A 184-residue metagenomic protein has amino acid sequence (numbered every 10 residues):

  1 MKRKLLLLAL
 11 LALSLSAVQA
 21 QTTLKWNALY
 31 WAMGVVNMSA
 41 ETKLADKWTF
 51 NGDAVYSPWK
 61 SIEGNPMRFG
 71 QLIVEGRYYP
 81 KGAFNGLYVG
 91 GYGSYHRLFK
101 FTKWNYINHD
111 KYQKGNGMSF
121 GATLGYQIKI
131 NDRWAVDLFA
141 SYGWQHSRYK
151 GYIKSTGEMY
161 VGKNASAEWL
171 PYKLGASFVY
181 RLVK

Functional and structural regions predicted by a protein language model:
K4-S14: Sec-dependent N-terminal signal peptides
L15-A20: Sec/Tat signal peptide C-region and signal peptidase I cleavage site
Q21-M33, T49-K60: Transmembrane beta-strand segments that form the barrel wall of outer-membrane beta-barrel proteins
Q21-T23, P58, W104-H109, G157-K163: Extracytoplasmic loops and strand-loop junctions of Gram-negative outer membrane beta-barrel proteins
G34-V36, G121: Short, surface-exposed coil-to-beta transition loops
M38-A40: A short acidic, amphipathic alpha-helical/loop segment
T42-D137, G175-Y180: Gram-negative (and chloroplast) outer-membrane scaffold detector with strong preference for beta-barrel transmembrane
N131-K184: Predominantly the C-terminal beta-signal and adjacent terminal strand-loop region of outer-membrane beta-barrel
